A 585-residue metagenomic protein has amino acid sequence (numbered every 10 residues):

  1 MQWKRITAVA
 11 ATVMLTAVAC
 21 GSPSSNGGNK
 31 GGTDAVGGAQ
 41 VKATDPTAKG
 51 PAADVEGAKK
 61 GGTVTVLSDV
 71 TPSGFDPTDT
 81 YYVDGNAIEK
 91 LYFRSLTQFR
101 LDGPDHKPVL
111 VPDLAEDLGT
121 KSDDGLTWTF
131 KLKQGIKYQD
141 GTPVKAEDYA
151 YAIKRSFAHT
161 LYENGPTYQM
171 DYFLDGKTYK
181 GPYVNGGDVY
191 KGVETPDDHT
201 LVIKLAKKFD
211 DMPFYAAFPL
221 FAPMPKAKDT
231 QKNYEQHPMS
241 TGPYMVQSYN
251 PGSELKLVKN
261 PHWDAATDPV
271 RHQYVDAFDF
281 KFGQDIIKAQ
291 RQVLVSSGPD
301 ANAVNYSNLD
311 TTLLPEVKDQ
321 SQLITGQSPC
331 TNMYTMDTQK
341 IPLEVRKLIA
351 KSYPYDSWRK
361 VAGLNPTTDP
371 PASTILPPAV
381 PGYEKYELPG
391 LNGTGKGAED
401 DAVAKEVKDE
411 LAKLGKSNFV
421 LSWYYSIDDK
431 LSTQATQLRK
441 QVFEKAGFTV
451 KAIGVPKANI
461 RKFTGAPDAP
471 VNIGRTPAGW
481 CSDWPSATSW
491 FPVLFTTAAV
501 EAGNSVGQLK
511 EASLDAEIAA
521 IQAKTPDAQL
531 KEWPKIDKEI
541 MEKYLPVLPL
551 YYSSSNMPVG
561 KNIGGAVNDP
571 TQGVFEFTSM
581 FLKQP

Functional and structural regions predicted by a protein language model:
G50-A52, G57, R359, G395-K396 (+3 more regions): Extracytoplasmic/peripheral linker and loop segments enriched in polar/acidic and small residues with frequent Thr/Pro
L67-D123, M239: N-terminal lobe/hinge region of extracytoplasmic solute-binding protein
L101-D105, K204-Q273, A277: Gly/Pro-rich hinge or "lid" segments in bacterial periplasmic/extracellular proteins
K131, D148-A150, R155-P225, N250: Surface-exposed binding/hinge segments that line and control ligand-binding clefts or catalytic entry sites
K228-M239, H262-P315, P329: Ligand-site clamp/hinge motif
Q339-G382, Q434-A435, I540-P549: Periplasmic-binding protein-like
D369-E410, I427-Q434: Structural transition elements
M557-P585: Long beta-strand-rich cores associated with HINT superfamily self-processing modules
